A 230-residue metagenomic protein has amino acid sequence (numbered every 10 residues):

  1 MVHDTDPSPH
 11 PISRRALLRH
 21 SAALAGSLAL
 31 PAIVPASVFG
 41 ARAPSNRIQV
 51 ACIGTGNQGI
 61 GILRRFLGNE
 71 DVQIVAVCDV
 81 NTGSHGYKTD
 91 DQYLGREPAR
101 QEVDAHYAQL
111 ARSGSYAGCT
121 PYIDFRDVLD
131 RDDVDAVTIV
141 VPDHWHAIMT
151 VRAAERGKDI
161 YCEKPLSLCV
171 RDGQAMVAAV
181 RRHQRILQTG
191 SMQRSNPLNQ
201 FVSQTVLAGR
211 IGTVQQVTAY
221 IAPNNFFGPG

Functional and structural regions predicted by a protein language model:
V2-R156, R171-I186: N-terminal glycine-/serine-/threonine-rich beta1-alpha1-beta2 phosphate-ribose binding loop of Rossmann-like
D159-Y161, L166-G230: A contiguous active-site-proximal alpha/beta segment in oxidoreductase catalytic domains
